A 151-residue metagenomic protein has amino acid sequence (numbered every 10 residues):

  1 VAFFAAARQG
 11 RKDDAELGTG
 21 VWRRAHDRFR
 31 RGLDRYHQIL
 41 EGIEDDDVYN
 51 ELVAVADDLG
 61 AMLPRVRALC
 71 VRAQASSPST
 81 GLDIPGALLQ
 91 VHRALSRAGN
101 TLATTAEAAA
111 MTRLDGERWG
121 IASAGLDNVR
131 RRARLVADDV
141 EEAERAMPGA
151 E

Functional and structural regions predicted by a protein language model:
V1-A56: Leu/Val/Ala/Ile-rich N-terminal alpha-helices, chiefly Sec-type signal peptides and the beginnings
A7-G10, P64, A150: Short, intrinsically disordered low-complexity segments
A25-G32, E51, V55-M62, V91-A98 (+2 more regions): Amphipathic alpha-helix face/heptad-repeat signature
L33-P85: Charged, acidic
A68-E151: Cytosol-/stroma-facing membrane-proximal "stalk/adaptor" domains immediately downstream of transmembrane anchors
